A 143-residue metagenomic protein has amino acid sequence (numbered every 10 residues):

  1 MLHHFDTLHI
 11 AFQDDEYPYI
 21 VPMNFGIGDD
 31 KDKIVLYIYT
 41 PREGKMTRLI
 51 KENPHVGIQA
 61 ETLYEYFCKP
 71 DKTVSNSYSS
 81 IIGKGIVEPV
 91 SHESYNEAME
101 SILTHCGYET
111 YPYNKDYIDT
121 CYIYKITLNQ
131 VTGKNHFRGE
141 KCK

Functional and structural regions predicted by a protein language model:
M1, D29, L49, V74-N76 (+1 more regions): Sterically constrained small-residue positions within well-ordered secondary structures of folded domains
M1-D6, I38-P41, K45-N53, C121 (+1 more regions): Conserved functional hotspots at enzyme active or ligand-binding sites that engage polyanionic ligands
F5-R42: Short beta-strand segments
D6-L8, V21, D32-I34, E52-V56 (+2 more regions): A generic structural signal for short beta-strands and their flanking turns/coil linkers
F12-D14, T40, A60-T62, L128-Q130: Short, structured patches in soluble enzyme cores that scaffold and shape functional sites
T40-P41, K45-S75: Helix-adjacent hinge/juxtasegments
L63-K143: Charged, gly/pro-rich active-site loop segments
